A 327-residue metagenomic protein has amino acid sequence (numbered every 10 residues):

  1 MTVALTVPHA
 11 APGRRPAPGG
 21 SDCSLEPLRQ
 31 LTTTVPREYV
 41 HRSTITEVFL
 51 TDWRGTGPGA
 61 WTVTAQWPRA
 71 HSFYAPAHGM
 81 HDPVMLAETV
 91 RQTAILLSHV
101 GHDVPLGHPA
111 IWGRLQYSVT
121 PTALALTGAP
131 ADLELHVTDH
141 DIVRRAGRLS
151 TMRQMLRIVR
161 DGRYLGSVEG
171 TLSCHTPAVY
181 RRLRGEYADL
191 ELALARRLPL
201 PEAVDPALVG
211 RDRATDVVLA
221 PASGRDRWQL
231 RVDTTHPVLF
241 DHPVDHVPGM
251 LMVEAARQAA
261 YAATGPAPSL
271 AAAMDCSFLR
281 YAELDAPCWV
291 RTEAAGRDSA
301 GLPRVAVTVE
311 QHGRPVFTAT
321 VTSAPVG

Functional and structural regions predicted by a protein language model:
M1-H78, S173-L239: Non-catalytic linker/capping segments at the edges of enzyme domains
T2-E26, E134-L200, A294-G327: HotDog/MaoC-like acyl-thioester-processing domains
V3, G55-P109, Q229-A262: Hot-dog-fold acyl-thioester-processing enzymes
I45, L50, W112-R114, R153 (+3 more regions): Hydrophobic residues on conserved beta-strands that form the core of alpha/beta folds
I45-G55, L115-A123, T138-I142, R213-P221 (+2 more regions): Short amphipathic beta-strand and strand-loop transition segments with alternating hydrophobic
G55-G59, L86, P109-I111, T127-L133 (+4 more regions): Solvent-exposed loop and beta-edge segments used for protein-protein assembly and interaction
L96-T138, R257-E293: Hydrophobic beta-strand-centered segment that forms part of the acyl-chain substrate-binding groove
A214-R280, L284-W289, S299, A306-T308: Acidic/His-leaning functional-site neighborhoods
